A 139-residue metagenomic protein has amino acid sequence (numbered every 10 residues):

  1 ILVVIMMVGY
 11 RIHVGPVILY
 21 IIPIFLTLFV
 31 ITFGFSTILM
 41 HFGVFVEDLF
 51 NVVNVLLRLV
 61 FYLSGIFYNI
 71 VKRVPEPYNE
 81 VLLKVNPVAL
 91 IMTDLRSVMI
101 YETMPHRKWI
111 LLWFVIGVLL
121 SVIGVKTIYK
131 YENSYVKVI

Functional and structural regions predicted by a protein language model:
I1-L56, P105-K126: Alpha-helical transmembrane segments and their short interhelical loops
I38-F45, V71-E76, N133: A cytosolic-side transmembrane-helix exit/cap motif
L59-L111: Short hydrophobic, aromatic-rich alpha-helical segments embedded in or entering the lipid bilayer of multi-pass
Y129-I139: Short cytosolic juxtamembrane segments of multi-pass membrane proteins
